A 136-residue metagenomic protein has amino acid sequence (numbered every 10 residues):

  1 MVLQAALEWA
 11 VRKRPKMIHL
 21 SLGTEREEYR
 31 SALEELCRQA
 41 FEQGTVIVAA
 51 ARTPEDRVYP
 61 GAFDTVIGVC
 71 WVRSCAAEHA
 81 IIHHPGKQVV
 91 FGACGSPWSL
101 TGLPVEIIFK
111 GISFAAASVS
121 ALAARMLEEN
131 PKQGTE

Functional and structural regions predicted by a protein language model:
M1-E25: Subtilisin-like peptidase catalytic core
L3, L33, V119: Aromatic/hydrophobic pocket-lining residues that form the small-molecule binding cavity in soluble enzyme cores
K16-H19, E128-E136: C-terminal subdomain of the subtilisin-like protease fold in secreted/lumenal serine endopeptidases
M17, G44-V46, I67: Proline-centered loop/turn at the N-terminus of a beta-strand
L22-R26, T53, S96: Short glycine-rich anion-binding loops that position phosphate/pyrophosphate groups of nucleotides and phosphorylated
E28-I47: Catalytic-core regions built around general acid/base machinery
D56-E128: Extracellular S/T/G-rich loop segment that most often corresponds to the catalytic His/Ser-adjacent loop
